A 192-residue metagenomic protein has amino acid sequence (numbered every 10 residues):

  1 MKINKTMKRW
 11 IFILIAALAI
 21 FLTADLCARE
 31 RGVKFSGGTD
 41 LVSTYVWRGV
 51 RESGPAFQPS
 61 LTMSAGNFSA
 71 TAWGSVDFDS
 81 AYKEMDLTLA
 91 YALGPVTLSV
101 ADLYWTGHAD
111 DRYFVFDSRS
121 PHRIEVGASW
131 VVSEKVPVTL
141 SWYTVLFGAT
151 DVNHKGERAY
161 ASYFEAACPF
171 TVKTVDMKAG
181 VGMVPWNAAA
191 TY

Functional and structural regions predicted by a protein language model:
M1-K34: Cleavable N-terminal export/targeting peptides
A28-F78: Short glycine/proline- and aromatic-enriched beta-strand/turn motifs that initiate or cap beta-hairpins
V33, S53-F57, A81-M85, S120-I124 (+1 more regions): Residues that define the transmembrane beta-barrel architecture of outer-membrane proteins
T39-L41, P59-A65, L87-Y91, V126-W130 (+3 more regions): Residues on the lipid-exposed face of transmembrane beta-strands in outer-membrane beta-barrel proteins
D40-T44, W73-D77, A92, A101-W105 (+2 more regions): Outer-membrane beta-barrel pore domains and translocons
G49-G54, Y82-D86, A109-D117, A149-E157 (+1 more regions): Outer-membrane beta-barrel translocator domains and adjoining extracellular loop/strand segments of Gram-negative
N67, F78, S133-P137, S141-Y192: Outer-membrane beta-barrel transmembrane domain signature
F68-A92, T97-S118: Surface-exposed loop and membrane-interface regions of Gram-negative outer-membrane beta-barrel proteins
